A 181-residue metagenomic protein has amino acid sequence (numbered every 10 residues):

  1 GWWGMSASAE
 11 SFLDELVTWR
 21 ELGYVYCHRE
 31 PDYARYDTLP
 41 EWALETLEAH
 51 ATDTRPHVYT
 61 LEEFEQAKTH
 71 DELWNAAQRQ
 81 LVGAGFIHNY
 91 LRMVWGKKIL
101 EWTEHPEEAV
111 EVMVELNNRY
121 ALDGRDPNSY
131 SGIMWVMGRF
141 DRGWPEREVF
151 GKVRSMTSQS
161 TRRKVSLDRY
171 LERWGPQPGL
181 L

Functional and structural regions predicted by a protein language model:
G1-H88, W144, K152-V153, S158: Gly/Thr-rich phosphate-binding loop signature of adenosyl cofactor/nucleotide-binding cores
S6-Y24, V82-G132: Structured ligand/cofactor/substrate-binding pocket environments in proteins
D37-T54, L61-F64, A109-Q177: C-terminal, helix-dominated tail/subdomain
